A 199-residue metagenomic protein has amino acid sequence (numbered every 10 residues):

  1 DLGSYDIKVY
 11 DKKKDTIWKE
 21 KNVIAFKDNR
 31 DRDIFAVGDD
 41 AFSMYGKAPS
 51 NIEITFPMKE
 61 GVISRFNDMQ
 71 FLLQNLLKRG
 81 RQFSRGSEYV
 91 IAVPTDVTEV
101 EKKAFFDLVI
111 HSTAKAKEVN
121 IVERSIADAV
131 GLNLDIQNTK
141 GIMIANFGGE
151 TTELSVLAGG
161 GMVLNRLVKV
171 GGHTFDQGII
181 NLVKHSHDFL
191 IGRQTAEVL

Functional and structural regions predicted by a protein language model:
L2-F147, L157-L199: Nucleotide/phosphate-binding catalytic cleft detector across ATP-hydrolyzing and phosphate-transferring enzymes
